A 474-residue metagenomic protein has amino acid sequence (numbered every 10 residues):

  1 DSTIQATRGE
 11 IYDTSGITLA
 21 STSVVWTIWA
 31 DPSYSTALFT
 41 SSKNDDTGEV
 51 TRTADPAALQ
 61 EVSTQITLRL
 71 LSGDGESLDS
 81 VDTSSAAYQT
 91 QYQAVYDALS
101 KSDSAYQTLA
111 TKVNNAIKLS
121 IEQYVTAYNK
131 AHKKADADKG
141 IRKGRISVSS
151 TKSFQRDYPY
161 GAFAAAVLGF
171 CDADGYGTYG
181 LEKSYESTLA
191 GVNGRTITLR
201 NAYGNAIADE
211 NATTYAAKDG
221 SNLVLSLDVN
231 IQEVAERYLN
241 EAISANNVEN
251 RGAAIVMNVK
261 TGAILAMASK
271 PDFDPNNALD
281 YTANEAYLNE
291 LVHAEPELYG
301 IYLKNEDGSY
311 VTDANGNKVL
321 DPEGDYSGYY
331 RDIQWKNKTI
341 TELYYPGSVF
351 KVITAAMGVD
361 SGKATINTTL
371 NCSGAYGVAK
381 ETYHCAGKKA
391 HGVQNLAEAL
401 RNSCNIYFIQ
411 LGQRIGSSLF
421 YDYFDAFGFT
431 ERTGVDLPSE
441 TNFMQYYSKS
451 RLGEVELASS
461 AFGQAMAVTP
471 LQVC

Functional and structural regions predicted by a protein language model:
S2-G48, R52-L71: Juxtamembrane extramembrane loops of integral membrane proteins
T3-T7, N193, N247-R251, Y344: Short, small/polar residue-rich loop motifs at catalytic or cofactor-binding pockets
Q5-R8, V24-I28, A105, G144-I146 (+6 more regions): Envelope-exposed proteins and targeting segments
R8, I231, Y238-S269, N277: Flexible, solvent-exposed loop/hinge segments and secondary-structure transition points
I17, Q60-L68, Q93, T111 (+20 more regions): Solvent-exposed, polar/charged alpha-helical surfaces in well-ordered, non-transmembrane soluble domains, broadly
A20, W26, S85, N201-Y215 (+2 more regions): Beta-lactam-recognizing serine transpeptidase/beta-lactamase-like catalytic domain environment
T22, Y34, E49-R52, P56-L68 (+1 more regions): Small/polar-residue-rich segments within soluble enzyme cores
Y106, A208-G252: Conserved, well-ordered alpha-helix/loop/beta-strand core segments that scaffold catalytic motifs
